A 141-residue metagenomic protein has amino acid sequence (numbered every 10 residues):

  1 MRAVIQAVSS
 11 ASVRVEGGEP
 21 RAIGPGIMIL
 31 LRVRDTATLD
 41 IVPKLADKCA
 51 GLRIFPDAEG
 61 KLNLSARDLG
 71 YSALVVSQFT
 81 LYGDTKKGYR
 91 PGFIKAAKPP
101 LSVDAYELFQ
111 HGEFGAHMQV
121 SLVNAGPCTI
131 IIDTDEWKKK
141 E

Functional and structural regions predicted by a protein language model:
M1-G88, G92, P100, D104-E141: N-terminal, polar/charged subdomain of small-to-medium soluble alpha/beta proteins
K95: An anionic oxygen-ligand recognition environment, strongly enriched in 2H phosphoesterase
